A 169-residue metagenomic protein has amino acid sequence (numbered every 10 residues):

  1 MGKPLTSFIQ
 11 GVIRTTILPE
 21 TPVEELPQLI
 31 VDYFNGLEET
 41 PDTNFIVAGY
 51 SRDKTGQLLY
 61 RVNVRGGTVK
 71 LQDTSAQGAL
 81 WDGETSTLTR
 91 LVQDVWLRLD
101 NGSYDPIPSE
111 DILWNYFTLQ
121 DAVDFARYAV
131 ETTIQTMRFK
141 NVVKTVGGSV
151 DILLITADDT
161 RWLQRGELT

Functional and structural regions predicted by a protein language model:
M1-T169: N-terminal nucleophile
